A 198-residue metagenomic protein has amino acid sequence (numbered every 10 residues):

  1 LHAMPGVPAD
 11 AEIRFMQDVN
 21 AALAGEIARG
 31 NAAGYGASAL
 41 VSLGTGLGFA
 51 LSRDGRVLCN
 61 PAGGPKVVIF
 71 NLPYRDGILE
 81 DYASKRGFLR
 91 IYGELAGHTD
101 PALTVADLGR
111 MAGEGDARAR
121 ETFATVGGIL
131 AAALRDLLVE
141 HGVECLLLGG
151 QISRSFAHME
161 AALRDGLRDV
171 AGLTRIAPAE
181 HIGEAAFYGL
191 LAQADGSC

Functional and structural regions predicted by a protein language model:
L1-A37, A157-L173: Glycine-rich phosphate-binding loop and adjoining helix at the ATP-binding site of ATP-dependent phosphoryl-transfer
R14, G25-E121, T125, D136: Glycine/GP-enriched mid-protein hinge/lid loop-to-helix segment characteristic of carbohydrate kinases
N20-L23, G48, S153-F156, E184-A185: Short, active-site-adjacent cap segments at secondary-structure transitions
S84, H158-E160, A186-L190: Residues at alpha-helix caps and immediate loop-helix transition turns in enzyme cores, especially N- and C-cap
L137, H141-G166, P178-I182: Glycine-rich phosphate-binding loops at beta-strand->alpha-helix junctions
P178-A194: A late-sequence structural motif
G196-C198: Acidic, glycine/GT-rich loop-and beta-edge segments that sit at the periphery of enzyme/chaperone cores
